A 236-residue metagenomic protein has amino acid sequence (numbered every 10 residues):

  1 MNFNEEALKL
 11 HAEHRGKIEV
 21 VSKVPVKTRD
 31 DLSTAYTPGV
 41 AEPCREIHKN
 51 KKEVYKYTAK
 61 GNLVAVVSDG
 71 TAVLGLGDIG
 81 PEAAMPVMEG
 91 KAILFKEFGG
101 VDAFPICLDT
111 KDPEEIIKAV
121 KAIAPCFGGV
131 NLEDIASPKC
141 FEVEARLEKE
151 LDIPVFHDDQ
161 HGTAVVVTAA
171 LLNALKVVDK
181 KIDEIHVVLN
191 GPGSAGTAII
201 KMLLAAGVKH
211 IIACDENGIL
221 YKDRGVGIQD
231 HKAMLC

Functional and structural regions predicted by a protein language model:
M1-V155: N-terminal ligand-binding/catalytic initiation module
L74, I79-G99, L151, H157 (+2 more regions): Glycine-rich phosphate/diphosphate-binding loop of Rossmann-like nucleotide-binding domains
